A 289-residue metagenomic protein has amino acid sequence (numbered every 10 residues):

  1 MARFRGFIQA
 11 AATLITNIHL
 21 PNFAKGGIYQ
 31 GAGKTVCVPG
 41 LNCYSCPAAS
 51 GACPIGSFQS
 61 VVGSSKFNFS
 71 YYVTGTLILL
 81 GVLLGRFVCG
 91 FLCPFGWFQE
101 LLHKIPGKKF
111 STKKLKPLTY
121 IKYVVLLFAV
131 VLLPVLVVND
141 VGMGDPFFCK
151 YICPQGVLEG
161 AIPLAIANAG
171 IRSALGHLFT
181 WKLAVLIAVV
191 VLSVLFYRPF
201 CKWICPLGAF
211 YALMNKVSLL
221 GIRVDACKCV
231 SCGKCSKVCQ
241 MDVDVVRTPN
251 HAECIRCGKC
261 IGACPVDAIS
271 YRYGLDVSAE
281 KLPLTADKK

Functional and structural regions predicted by a protein language model:
M1-V246, A252-K289: Non-ligating segments of multi-cofactor redox enzymes
